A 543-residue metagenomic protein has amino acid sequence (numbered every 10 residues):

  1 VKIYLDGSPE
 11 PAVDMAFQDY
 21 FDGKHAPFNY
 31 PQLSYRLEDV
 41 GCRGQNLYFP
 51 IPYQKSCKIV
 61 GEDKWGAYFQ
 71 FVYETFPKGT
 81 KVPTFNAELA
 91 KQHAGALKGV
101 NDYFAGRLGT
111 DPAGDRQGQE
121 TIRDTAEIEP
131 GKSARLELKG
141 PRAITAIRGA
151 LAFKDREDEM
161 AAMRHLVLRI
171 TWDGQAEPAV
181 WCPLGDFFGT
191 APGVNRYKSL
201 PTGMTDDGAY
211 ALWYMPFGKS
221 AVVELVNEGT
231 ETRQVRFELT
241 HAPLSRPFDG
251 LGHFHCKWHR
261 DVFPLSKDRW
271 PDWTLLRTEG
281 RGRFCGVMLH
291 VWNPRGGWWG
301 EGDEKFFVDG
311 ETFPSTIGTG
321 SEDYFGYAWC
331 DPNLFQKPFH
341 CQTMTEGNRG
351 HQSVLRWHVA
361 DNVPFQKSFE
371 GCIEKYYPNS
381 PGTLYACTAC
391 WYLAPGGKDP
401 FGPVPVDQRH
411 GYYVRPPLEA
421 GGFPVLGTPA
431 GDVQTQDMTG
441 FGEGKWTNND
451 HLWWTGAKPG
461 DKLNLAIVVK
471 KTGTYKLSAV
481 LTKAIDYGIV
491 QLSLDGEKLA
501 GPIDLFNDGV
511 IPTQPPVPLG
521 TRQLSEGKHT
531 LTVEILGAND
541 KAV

Functional and structural regions predicted by a protein language model:
V1-E419: Beta-strand-centric surfaces of beta-sandwich/beta-rich domains
E304, Q408-V543: Extracytoplasmic
